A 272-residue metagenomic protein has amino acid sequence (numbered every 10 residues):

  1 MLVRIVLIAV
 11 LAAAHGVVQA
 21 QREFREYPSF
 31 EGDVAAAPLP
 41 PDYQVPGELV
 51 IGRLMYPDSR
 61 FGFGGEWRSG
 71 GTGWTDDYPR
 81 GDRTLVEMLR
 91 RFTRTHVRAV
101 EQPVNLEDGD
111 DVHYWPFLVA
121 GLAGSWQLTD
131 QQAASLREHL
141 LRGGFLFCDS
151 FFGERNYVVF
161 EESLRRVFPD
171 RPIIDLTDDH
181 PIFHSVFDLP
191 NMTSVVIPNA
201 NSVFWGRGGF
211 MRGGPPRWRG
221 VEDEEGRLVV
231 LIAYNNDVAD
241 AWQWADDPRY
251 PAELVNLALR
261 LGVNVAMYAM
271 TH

Functional and structural regions predicted by a protein language model:
R4-A14: Bacterial N-terminal signal peptides
A20-F117, A123-G124, D237-H272: Aromatic-Pro/Gly-enriched surface loop or interdomain linker that acts as a lid/target-recognition segment
R22-A35, G62-F63, N156-A239, Q243-W244 (+3 more regions): An acidic, glycine-rich "communication" segment
I51, V112-Y157: Short alpha-beta junction capping motif
Y56-R60, A123-Q127, F145-L146, F151-N156 (+2 more regions): Solvent-exposed loop/turn segments at secondary-structure junctions within structured extracellular/periplasmic domains
D82-V86, A133, R137, Y157-E161 (+1 more regions): Extracytoplasmic/secreted envelope proteins and their assembly/folding machinery, especially bacterial periplasmic
T93, G144, V167-R171, A269: A generic secondary-structure signal for well-formed alpha-helical elements
T95-N105, C148-F151, R171-D179: Surface-exposed patches in mature extracellular/periplasmic domains of secreted proteins
